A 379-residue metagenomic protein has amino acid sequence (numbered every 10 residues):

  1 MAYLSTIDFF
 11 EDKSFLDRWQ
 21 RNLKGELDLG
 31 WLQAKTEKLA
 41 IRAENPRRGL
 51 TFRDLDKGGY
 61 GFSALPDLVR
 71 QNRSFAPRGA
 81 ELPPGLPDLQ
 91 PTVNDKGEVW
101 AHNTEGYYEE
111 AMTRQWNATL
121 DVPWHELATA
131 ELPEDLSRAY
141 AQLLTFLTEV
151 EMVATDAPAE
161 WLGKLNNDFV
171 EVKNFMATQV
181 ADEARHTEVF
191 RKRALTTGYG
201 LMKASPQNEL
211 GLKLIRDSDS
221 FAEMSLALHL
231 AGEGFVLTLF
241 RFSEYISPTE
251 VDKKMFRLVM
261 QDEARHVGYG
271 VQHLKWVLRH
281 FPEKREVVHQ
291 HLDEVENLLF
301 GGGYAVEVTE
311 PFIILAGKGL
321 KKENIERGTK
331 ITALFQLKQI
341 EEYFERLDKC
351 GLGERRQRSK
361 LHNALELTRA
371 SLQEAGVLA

Functional and structural regions predicted by a protein language model:
M1-P158, G163-F169, T196-G200, Q207 (+3 more regions): Terminal targeting/low-complexity segments that flank the catalytic cores of oxidoreductases
T145-T148, M152, A177-V180, A184 (+3 more regions): Short amphipathic alpha-helical segments with heptad-repeat character
V150-P158, H186, G232-L239, H266: Amphipathic, well-ordered alpha-helical segments in soluble domains
T155-L162, A177-T178, L237-S243, R257-L258 (+1 more regions): A structural feature that tracks compact, well-ordered secondary-structure segments with a strong bias toward
F169-L201: Carboxylate/His-rich catalytic cores and anion/metal-binding grooves
K173-A177, K254-R257, E286-H289: Short, charged, amphipathic alpha-helical segments
K192-A264, H291-L298: Active-site-proximal alpha-helical scaffolds that flank and shape metal-associated catalytic sites
A194-T197, H273-L278: C-terminal transmembrane helix end/exit motif
